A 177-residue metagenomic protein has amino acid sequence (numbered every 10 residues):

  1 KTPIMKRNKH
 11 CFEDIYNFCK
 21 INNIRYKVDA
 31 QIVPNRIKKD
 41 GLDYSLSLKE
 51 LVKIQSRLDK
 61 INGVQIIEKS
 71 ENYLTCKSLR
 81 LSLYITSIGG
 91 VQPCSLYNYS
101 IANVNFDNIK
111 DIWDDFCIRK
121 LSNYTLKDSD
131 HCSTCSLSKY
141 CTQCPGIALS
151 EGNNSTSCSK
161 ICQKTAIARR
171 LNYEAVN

Functional and structural regions predicted by a protein language model:
K1-D107: Radical SAM enzyme [4Fe-4S]-AdoMet core and its adjacent flexible, acidic and glycine-rich loops/tails across
L96-N177: Flexible mid-to-C-terminal extensions adjoining Fe-S/redox cofactors in radical SAM and related proteins
